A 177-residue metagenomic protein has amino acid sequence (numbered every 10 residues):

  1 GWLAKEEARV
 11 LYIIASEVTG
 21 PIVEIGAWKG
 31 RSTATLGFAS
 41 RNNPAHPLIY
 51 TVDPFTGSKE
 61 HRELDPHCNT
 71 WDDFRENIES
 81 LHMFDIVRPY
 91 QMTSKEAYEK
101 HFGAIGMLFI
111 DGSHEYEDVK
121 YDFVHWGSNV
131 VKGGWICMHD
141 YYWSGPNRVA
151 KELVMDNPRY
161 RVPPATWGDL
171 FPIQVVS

Functional and structural regions predicted by a protein language model:
W2-S177: S-adenosylmethionine/decaboxylated-SAM
